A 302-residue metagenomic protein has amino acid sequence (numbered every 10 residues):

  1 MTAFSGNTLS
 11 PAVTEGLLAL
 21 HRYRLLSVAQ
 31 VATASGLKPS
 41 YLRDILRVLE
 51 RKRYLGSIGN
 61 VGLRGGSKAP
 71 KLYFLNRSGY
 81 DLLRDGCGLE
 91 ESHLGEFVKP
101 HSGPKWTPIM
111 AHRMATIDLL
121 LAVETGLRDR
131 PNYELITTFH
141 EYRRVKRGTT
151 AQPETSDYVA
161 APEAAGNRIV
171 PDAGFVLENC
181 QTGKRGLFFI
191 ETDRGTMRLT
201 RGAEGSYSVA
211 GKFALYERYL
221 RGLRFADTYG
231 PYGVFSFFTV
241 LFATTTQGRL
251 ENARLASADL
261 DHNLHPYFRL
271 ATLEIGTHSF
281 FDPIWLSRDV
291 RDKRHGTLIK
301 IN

Functional and structural regions predicted by a protein language model:
M1-T107, R113: Nuclease-adjacent, charged terminal/linker segments that flank catalytic cores
T8, L17, V28, R198-V209 (+1 more regions): Non-catalytic C-terminal interaction segments of nucleic acid-processing enzymes
P11, S67-K68, M114, R168-V170 (+2 more regions): A generic fold-level signal
R24, S35, R77, Y142 (+3 more regions): Short, flexible loop/turn elements at secondary-structure junctions
R24-L25, H93-S102, K184-M197, S236: Glycine-rich, often proline-containing surface loops adjacent to acidic residues and nearby aromatics that form
L42, S57, G126-L135: Short secondary-structure capping/junction motifs at helix and strand boundaries
P108-M110, L121, D129-F189, S208-G211: Active-site metal-binding core of divalent-cation-utilizing nuclease and nuclease-like domains
R113, I117, L121, T125-R128 (+1 more regions): Core beta-strand-centered patch of the WYL/Sm-like small regulatory domain
